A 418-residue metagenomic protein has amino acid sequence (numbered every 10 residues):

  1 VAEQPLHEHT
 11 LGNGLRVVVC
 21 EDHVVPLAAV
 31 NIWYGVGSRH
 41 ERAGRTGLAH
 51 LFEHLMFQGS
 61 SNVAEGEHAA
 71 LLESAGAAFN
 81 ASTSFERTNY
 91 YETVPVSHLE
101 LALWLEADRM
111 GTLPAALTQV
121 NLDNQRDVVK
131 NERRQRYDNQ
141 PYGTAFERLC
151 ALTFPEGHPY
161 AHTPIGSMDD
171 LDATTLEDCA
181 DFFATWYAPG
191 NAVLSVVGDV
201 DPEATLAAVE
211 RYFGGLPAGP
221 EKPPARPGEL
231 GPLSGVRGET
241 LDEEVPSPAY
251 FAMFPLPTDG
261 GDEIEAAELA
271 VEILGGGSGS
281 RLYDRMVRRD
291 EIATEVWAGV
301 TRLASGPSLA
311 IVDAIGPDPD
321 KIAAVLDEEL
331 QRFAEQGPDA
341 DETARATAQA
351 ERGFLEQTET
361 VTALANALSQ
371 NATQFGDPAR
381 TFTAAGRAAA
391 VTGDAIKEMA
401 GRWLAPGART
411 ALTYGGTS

Functional and structural regions predicted by a protein language model:
V1-S38, N62-E100, V120, R136-N191 (+8 more regions): Non-catalytic beta-strand/loop surface segments
V36-T46: Short pre-active-site segment immediately N-terminal to the catalytic Zn-binding motif
G47-S60: Active-site SXXK
Q58-N62, G111-V120: Short, polar/flexible loop-turn hinges at active-site or ligand-entry regions and domain interfaces
A107-L117, Y212-P220, E328-P338: A common structural junction motif
D199: Carbohydrate-associated surface elements
